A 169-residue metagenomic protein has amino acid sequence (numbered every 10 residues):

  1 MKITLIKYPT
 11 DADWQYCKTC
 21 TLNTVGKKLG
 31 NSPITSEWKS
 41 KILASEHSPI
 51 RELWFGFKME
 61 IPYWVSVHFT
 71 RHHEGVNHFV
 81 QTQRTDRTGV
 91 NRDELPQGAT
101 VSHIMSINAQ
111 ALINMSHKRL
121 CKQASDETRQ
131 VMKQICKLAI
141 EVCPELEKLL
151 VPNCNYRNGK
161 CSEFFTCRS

Functional and structural regions predicted by a protein language model:
M1-S169: Family-specific signature for flavin-dependent thymidylate synthase
